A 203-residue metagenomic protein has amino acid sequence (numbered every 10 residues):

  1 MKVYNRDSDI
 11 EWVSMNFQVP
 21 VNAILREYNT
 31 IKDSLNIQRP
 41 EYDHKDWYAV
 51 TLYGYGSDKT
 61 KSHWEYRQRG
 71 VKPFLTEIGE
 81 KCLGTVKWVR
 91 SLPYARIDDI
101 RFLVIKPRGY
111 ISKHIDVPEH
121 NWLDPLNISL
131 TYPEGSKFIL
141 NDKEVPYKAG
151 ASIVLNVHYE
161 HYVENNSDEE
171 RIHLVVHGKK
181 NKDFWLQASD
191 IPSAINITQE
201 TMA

Functional and structural regions predicted by a protein language model:
M1, D7-I10, P146-K148, K182-Q199: Catalytic phosphate/metal-binding cores of nucleic-acid and nucleotide-processing enzymes, i.e., regions that mediate
M1-L92: Non-heme Fe(II)/2-oxoglutarate
R101-H120: Conserved short histidine dyad/triad with adjacent acidic residue
V104, E119-G135: Short, conserved beta-strand element in jelly-roll/cupin
S112-H114, S136-I139, L155-D168, V175: Short beta-strand His + acidic residue motifs that chelate non-heme Fe in jelly-roll/DSBH and cupin folds
D124-L130, S152-V154, E169-L186: A short hydrophobic beta-strand segment most commonly corresponding to one strand of the jelly-roll/cupin
S129-K148: A short beta-strand-loop-beta hairpin characteristic of the jelly-roll/cupin
P146-A149, I153-H158: Extracellular carbohydrate recognition and processing domains and analogous Trp-centered ligand-binding platforms
